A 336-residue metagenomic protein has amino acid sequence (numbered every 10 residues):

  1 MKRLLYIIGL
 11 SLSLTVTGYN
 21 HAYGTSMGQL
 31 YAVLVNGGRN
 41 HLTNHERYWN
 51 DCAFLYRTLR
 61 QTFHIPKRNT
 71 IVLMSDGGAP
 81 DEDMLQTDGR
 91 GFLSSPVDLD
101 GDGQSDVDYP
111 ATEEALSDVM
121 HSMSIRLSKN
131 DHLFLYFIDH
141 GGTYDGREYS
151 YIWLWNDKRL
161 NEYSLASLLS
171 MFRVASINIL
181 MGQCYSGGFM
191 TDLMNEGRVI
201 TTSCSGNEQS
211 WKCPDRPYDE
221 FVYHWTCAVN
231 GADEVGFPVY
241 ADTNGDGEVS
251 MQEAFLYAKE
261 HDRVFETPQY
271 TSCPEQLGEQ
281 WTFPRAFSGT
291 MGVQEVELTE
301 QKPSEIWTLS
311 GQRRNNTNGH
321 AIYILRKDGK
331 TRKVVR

Functional and structural regions predicted by a protein language model:
I7-T17: Bacterial N-terminal signal peptides
Y19-N130, P284: Boundary/activation segment at the start of structured domains
G37-E46, G101-Y109, S150-N156, W211-D215 (+1 more regions): Second-shell loop/turn segments in exported
G38-L42, D76-P80, D139-D145, K158-R159 (+3 more regions): Solvent-exposed loop/turn segments at secondary-structure junctions within structured extracellular/periplasmic domains
A53, I177-T271: Active-site-proximal C-terminal subdomain of hydrolase catalytic domains
D88-A111, R126-S128, D139-F172: A short, glycine/acidic-enriched catalytic loop
G289-R313: Residue-level detector of functionally pivotal "anchor" positions at catalytic/ligand-binding pockets or at interdomain
I322-R336: C-terminal tail/sorting-segment detector
